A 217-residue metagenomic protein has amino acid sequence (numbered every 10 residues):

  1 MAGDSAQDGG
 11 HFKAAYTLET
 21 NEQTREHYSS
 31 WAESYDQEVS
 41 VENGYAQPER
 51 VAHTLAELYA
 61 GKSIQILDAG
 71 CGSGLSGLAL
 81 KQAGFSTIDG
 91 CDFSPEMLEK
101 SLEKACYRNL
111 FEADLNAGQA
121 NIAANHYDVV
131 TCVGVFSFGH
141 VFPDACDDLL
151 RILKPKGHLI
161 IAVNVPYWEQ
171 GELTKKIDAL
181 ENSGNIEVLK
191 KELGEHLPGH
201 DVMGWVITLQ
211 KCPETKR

Functional and structural regions predicted by a protein language model:
M1-S34: N-terminal, positively charged/glycine-rich alpha-helical extensions of SAM-dependent methyltransferases
Q37-A52: Conserved SAM-binding loop and adjacent beta-strand
L67-Q119: Class I SAM-dependent methyltransferase SAM/SAH-binding core
A120-V130: A short acidic, Gly/Pro-enriched loop at the edge of an enzyme's catalytic core that lines a small-molecule cofactor
D128-F142: A short SAM/SAH-binding and catalytic strip from SAM-dependent methyltransferases
D144-P155: A short glycine-rich, Lys/Arg-flanked "PGG" loop and its adjoining helix->strand segment in the class I
K156-N164: Conserved beta-strand signature within the Rossmann-like core of class I S-adenosyl-L-methionine
H196-R217: Core SAM-dependent methyltransferase catalytic element
